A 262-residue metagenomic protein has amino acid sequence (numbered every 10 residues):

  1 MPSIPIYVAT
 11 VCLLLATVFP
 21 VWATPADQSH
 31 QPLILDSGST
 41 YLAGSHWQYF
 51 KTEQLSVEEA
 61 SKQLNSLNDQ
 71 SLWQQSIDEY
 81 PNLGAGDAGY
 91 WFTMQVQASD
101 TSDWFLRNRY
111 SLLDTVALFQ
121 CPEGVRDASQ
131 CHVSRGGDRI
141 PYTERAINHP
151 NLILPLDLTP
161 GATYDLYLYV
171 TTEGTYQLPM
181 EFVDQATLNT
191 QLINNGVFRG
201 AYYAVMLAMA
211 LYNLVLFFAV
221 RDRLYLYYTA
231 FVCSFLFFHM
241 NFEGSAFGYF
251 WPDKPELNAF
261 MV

Functional and structural regions predicted by a protein language model:
M1-V8: Bacterial N-terminal signal peptides that target proteins for export
Y7, Y41, P160-Y164, L224-Y225 (+2 more regions): A generic structural micro-environment signature that highlights single residues at secondary-structure boundaries
V8-P20: Bacterial N-terminal signal peptides
V18-F19, Q63-S66, L207, L214: Intrinsic low-complexity, intrinsically disordered segments enriched in polar/basic residues
T24-F198: Soluble non-transmembrane domains of integral membrane proteins
H132, N189-V262: Individual alpha-helical transmembrane segments in multi-pass integral membrane proteins
